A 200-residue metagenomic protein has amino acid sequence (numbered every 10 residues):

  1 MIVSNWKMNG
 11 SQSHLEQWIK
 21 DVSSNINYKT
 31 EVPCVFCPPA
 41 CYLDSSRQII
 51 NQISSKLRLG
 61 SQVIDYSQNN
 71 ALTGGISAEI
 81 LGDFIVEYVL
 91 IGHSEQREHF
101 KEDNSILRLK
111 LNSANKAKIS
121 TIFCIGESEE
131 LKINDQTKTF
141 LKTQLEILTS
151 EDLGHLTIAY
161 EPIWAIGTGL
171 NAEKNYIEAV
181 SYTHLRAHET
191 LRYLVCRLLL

Functional and structural regions predicted by a protein language model:
M1-S67, T73: Conserved N-terminal beta1-alpha1 strand-loop-helix module at the mouth
K7, P39, L81, H93 (+1 more regions): Conserved, mostly hydrophobic/aromatic
T30-C34, S55-L57, E87, A117-T121 (+1 more regions): Short, well-ordered coil/turn segments that N-cap beta-strands
C41-S45, E98-L109, E173-Y176: Active-site-adjacent beta->alpha loops and helix N-cap segments on the catalytic face of soluble alpha/beta enzymes
S61-L107: Glycine/small-residue-rich loop that forms an oxyanion/phosphate-binding "nest" at active or ligand-binding sites
S94-L141: Hydrophobic, well-structured mid-protein blocks that either form specific transmembrane helices
T121-Y182: Active-site rim beta-loop-alpha module in soluble metabolic enzymes
T183-T190: Conserved small/polar residues in nucleotide/adenosyl-binding loops
